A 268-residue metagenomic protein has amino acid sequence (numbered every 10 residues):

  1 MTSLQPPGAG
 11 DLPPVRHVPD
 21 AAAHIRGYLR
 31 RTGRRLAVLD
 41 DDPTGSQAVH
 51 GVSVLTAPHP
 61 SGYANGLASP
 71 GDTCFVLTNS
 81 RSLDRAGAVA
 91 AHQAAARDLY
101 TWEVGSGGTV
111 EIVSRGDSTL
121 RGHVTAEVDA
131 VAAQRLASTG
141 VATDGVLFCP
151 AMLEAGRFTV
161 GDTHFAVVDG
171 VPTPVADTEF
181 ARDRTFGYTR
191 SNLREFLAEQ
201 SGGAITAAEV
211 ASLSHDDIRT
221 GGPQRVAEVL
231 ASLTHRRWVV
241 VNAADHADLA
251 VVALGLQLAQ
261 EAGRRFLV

Functional and structural regions predicted by a protein language model:
M1-T2, S53, P58, S82-D84 (+1 more regions): Long, low-complexity, Lys/Arg-enriched
M1-V15, P70-T73, N79-A86, V268: Active-site-proximal helix-loop elements at catalytic-domain edges
P6-P70: N-terminal basic/disordered segments at the start of proteins
R26-D40, P70-D72, S82-I112, G116-L249: Cap/lid and interdomain-hinge subdomains that line or gate substrate/regulatory clefts in soluble alpha/beta enzymes
V38-D40, T44-G45, L254-G255, F266-V268: N-terminal low-complexity or amphipathic/hydrophobic leaders
Q47-V52, N65-G66, R85-V89, V160 (+1 more regions): Short, glycine/acidic-enriched capping/hinge loops at junctions between secondary-structure elements
A57-L67, T220-S232, A253-L258: A short, acidic, amphipathic alpha-helical segment used as a generic capping/interface helix at domain edges
D245-L267: Long, internal scaffold/assembly segments composed of regular secondary structure
